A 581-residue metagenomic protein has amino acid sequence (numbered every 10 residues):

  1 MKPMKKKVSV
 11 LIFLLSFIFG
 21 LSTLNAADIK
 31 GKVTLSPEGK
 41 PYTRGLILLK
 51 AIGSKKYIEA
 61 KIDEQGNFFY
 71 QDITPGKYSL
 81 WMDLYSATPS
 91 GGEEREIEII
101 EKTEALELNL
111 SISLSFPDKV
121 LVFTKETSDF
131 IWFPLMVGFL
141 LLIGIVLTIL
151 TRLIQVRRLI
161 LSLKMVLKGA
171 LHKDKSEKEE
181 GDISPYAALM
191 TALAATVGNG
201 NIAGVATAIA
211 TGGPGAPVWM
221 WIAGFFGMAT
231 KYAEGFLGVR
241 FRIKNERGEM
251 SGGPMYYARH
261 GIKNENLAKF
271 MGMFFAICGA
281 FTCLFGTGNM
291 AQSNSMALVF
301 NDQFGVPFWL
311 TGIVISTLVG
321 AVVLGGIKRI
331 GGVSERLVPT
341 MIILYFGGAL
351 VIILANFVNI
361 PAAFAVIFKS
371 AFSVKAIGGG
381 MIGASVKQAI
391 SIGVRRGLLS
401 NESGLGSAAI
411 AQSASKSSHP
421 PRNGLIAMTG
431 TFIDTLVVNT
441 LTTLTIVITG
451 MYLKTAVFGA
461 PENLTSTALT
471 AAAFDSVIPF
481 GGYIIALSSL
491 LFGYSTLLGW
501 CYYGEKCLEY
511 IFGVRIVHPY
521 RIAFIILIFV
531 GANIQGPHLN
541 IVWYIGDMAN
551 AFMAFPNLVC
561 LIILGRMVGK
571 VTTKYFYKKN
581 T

Functional and structural regions predicted by a protein language model:
K32-T43: Structural motif
G53-N67: Short, acidic Ser/Thr/Gly-rich low-complexity loop/linker segments typical of extracellular and cell-surface proteins
T74-S86: A short, solvent-exposed beta-strand micro-motif common in secreted/extracellular proteins
Y85-E107: Structured interaction patches on ligand/partner-binding surfaces of diverse proteins
L114-A195, N199, A210-P214, G227 (+1 more regions): N-terminal alpha-helical transmembrane segments of multi-pass membrane transport and channel/translocase proteins
F139-I143, L147-L163, S293-F300, P307-F368 (+3 more regions): Membrane-interface loop-to-helix entry segments
L147-T148, A194, A223-G248, R259-V323 (+1 more regions): Helix-loop-helix module between adjacent transmembrane segments
D174-A210, L237-G261, F274-I277, G383-F432: Alpha-helical membrane segments and immediately flanking helix-loop junctions that form or couple to the substrate/ion
